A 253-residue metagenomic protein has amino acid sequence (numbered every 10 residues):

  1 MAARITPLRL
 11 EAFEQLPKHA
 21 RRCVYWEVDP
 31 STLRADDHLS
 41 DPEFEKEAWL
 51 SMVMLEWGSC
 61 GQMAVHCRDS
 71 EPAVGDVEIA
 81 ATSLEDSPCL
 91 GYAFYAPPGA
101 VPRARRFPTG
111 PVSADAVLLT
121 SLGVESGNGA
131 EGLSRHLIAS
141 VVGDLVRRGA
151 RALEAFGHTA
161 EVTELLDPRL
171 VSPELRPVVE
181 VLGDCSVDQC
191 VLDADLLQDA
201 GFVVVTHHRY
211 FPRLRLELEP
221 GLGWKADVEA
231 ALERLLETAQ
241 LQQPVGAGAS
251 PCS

Functional and structural regions predicted by a protein language model:
M1-A35: Conserved N-terminal entry element of GNAT/NAT acetyltransferase domains
P42-A48: Short Pro/Gly-enriched beta-strand edge/turn motifs at strand-loop
S51-Q62, R68-G129, E164-D167, D184-D188: Conserved acyl-donor/pantetheine-binding loop and adjacent beta-alpha core of acyl/acetyltransferases and related
L119, V124, G129-V146, E154: Conserved acetyl-CoA-binding loop-helix of GNAT-fold acetyltransferases
L145-L170, E180-D184: Conserved GNAT acetyl-CoA-binding A-motif
F156, L175-L214: Conserved catalytic-core motifs of GNAT/GCN5-like acyltransferases
F211-L235: C-terminal/domain-terminus segments
A226-S253: Short, cationic low-complexity segments
